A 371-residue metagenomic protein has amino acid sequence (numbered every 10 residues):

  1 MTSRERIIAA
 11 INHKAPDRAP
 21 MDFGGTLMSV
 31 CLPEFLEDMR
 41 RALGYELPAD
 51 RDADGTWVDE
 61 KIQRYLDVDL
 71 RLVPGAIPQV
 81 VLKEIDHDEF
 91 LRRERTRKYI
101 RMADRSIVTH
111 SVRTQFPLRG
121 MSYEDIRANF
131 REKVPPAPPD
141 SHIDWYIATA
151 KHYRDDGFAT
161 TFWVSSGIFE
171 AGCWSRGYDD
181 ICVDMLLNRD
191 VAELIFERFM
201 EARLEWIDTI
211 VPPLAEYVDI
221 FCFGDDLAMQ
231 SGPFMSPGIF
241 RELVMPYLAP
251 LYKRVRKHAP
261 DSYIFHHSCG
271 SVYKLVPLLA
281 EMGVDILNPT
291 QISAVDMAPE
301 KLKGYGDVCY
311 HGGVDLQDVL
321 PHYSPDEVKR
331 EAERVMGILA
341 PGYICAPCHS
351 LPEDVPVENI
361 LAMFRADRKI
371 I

Functional and structural regions predicted by a protein language model:
M1-C31, F35-R40, Y45-E46, S106-I371: Active-site loop segments of alpha/beta catalytic cores
A19, K83-I85: Change "...and in nucleic-acid phosphodiester-cleaving endonucleases..." to "...and in nucleic-acid processing enzymes
L32-V81: Segments that shape or occlude catalytic/ligand-binding pockets
G55, D104-R105: Intrinsic-disorder/low-complexity loop/linker signature
I85-H87, F169: Intrinsically disordered, low-complexity segments enriched in polar/charged residues with Gly/Pro, especially when
H87, R93-E94: Short, exposed interaction segments that mediate macromolecular assembly or regulatory contacts
R95-D104: Aromatic-residue-lined binding/catalytic grooves and analogous aromatic/hydrophobic interfacial grooves in multimeric
